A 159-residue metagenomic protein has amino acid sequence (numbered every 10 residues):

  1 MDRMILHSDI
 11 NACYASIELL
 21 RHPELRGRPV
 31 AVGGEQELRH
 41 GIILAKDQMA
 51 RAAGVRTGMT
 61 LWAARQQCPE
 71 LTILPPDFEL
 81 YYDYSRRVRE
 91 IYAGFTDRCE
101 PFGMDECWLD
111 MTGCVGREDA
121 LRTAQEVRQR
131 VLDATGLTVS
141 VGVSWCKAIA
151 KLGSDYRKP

Functional and structural regions predicted by a protein language model:
M1-P159: Gly/Gly-Pro- and Ser/Thr-rich, intrinsically disordered tail segments characteristic of DNA damage-repair and tolerance
